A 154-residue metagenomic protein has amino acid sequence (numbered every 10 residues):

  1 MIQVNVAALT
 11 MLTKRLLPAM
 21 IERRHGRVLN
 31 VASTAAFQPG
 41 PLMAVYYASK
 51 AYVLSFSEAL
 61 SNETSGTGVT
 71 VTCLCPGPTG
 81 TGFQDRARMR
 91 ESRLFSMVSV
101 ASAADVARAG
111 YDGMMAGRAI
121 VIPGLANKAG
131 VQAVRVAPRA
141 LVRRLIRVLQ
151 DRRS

Functional and structural regions predicted by a protein language model:
M1-I2: A hydrophobic alpha-helix adjacent to the NAD(P)-binding/active-site core of NAD(P)-dependent oxidoreductases, strongly
T13, S49: Active-site helix of classical SDR
R15-R24: A short helix-coil junction within the Rossmann-fold of NAD(P)-dependent oxidoreductases
P18, N62-E63: Alpha-helical segment proximal to the catalytic Tyr-Lys
S33: Residue(s) in the substrate-gating loop at a strand-loop-helix junction that position the organic substrate next
G40-A44: Active-site loop immediately N-terminal to the catalytic Tyr-X3-Lys motif of short-chain dehydrogenase/reductase
E63-A129, A140-R144: SDR active-site lid
